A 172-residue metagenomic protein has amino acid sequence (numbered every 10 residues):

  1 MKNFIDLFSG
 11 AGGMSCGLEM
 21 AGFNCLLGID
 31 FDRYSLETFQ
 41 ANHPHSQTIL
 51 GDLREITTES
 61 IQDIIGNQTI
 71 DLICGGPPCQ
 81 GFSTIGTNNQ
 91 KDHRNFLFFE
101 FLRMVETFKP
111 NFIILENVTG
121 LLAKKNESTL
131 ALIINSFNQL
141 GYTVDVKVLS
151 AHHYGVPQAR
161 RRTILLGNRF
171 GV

Functional and structural regions predicted by a protein language model:
M1-F4: Extreme N-terminal starter segment of soluble prokaryotic enzymes
F8-A11: Class I SAM-dependent methyltransferase "Motif I" SAM/SAH-binding loop
G17-N24, N42: A short, Lys/Arg-enriched amphipathic alpha-helix followed by its capping loop at the start of a domain
D32-R33: Conserved SAM/SAH-binding beta-strand->alpha-helix loop
F39-T48: Short, conserved SAM-binding/catalytic segment of Class I S-adenosyl-L-methionine-dependent methyltransferases
G51, I56-E59: Cofactor-binding loops of NAD(P)H-dependent oxidoreductases, dominated by short-chain dehydrogenase/reductases
E59-T69, F82-V172: Class I S-adenosyl-L-methionine
